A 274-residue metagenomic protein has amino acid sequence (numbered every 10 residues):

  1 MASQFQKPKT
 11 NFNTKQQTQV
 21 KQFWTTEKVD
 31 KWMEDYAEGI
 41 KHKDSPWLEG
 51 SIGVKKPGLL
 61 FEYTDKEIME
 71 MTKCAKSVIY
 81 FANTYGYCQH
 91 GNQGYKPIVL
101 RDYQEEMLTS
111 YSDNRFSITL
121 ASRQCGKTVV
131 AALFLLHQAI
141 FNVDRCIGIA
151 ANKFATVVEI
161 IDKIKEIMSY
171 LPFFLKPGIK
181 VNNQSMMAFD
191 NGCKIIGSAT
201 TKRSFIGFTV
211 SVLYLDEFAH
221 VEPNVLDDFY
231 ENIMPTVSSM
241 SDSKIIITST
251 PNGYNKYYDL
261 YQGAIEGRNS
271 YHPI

Functional and structural regions predicted by a protein language model:
A2-I274: Phosphate/NTP-binding elements of NTP-utilizing enzymes
